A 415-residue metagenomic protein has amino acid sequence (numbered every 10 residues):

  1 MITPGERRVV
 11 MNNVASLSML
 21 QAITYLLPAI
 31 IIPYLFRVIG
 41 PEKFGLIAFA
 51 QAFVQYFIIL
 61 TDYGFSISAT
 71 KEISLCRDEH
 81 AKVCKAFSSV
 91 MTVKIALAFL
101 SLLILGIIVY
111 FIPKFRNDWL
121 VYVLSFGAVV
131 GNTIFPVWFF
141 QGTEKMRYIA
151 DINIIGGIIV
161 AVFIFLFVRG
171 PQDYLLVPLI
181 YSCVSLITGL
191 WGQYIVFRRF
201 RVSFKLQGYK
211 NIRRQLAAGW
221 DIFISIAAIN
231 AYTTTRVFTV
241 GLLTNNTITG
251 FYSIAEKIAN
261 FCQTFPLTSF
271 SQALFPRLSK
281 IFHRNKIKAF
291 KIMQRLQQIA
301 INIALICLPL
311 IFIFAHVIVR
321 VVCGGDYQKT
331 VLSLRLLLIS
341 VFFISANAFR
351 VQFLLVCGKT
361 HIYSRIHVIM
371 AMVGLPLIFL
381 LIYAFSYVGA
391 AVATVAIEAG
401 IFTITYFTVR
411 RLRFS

Functional and structural regions predicted by a protein language model:
M1-V10, Y174-Y181, I187-T233, R277-K291 (+1 more regions): Interhelical loop/hinge segments that connect adjacent transmembrane helices in multipass membrane
G5-E6, V109-S125, I313-S345: Interfacial segments at transmembrane-helix termini and the short loops linking adjacent helices
V9-S66, A161, D221-T247, M370 (+3 more regions): Signature of the first transmembrane helix
N12-T24, A50, Q55, I59-V109 (+2 more regions): Membrane-water interface segments that mark the loop-to-transmembrane alpha-helix transition
L27-K43, L166-R169, N230-F261, R277-K280 (+2 more regions): Helix-terminus/linker motif at the lipid-water interface of multi-pass membrane proteins
D62-D78, A255, A259-R284, V351-V356: Helix-loop junctions and terminal segments of transmembrane helices in multi-pass membrane transport/translocation
W119, F126, A150-F200, E256 (+2 more regions): Hydrophobic alpha-helical transmembrane segments
W119, V129-N153, I339-V368: Membrane-interface junctions at transmembrane-helix termini in multi-pass inner-membrane proteins
